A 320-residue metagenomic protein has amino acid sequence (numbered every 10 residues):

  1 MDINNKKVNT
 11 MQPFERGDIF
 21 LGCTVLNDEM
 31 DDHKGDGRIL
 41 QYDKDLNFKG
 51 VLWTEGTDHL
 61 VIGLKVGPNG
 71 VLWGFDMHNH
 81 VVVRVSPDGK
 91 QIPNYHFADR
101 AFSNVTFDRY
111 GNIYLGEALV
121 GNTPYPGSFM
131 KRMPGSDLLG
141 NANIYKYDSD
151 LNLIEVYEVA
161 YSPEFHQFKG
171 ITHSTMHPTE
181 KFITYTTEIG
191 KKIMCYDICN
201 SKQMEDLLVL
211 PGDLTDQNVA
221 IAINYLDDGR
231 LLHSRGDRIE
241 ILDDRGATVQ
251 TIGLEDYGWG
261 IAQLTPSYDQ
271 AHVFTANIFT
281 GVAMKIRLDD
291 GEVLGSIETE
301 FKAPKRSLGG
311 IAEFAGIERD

Functional and structural regions predicted by a protein language model:
D2-N4, L52-T57, N94-A98, Y157-K169 (+3 more regions): Surface loop/turn motifs at the tips and blade-to-blade linkers of beta-strand repeat domains
N5-M11, D58-K65, R100-R109, E164-M176 (+3 more regions): Repeated scaffold domains used in trafficking and secretory/extracellular systems, primarily beta-propellers
G17, L21-K34, G116-L139: Short, conserved, GDST-rich strand-edge loop motifs in beta-rich repeat architectures
D18-F20, L72-G74, N112-Y114, F182-Y185 (+2 more regions): Conserved beta-propeller blade signature
V25-L26, H78, L119-V120, I189 (+2 more regions): Residue-level signature of beta-propeller blades and closely related beta-rich strand-turn architectures in secreted
D36-L40, V81-V83, A142-Y145, K192-M194 (+2 more regions): A short loop-to-beta-strand structural motif that recurs across blades of beta-propeller domains
D43-N47, S86-K90, D148-N152, D197-S201 (+2 more regions): Short loop/turn segments that connect beta-strands within beta-propeller blades
A276-D320: Blade-level signature of beta-propeller repeat domains, shared across WD40, Kelch, NHL, RCC1 and BNR/Asp-box propellers
